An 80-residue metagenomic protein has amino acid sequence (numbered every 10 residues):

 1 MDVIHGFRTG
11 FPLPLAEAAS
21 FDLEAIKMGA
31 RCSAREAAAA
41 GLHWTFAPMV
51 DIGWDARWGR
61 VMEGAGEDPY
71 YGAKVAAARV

Functional and structural regions predicted by a protein language model:
M1-V80: Glycoside hydrolase catalytic-domain context in secreted enzymes
